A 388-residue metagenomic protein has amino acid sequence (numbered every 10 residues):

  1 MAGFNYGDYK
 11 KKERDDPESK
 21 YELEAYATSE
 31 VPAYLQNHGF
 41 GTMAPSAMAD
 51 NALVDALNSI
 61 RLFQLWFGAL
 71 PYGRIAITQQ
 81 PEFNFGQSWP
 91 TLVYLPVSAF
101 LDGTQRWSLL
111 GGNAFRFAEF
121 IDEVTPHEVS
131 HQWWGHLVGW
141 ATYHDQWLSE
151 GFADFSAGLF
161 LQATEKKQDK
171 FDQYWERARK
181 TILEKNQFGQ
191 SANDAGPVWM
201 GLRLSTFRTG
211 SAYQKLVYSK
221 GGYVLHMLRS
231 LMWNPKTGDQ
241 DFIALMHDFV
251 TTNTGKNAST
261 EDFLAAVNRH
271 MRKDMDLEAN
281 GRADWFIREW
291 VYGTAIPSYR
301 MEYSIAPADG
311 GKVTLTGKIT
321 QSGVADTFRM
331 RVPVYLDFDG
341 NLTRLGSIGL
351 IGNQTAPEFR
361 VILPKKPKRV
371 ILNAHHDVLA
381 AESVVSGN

Functional and structural regions predicted by a protein language model:
M1-P126, K167: Hydrophobic helix-coil surface modules that form long, contiguous segments used for peptide/substrate interaction
T42-D50, A141-Y143, R208-K215, F249-T254 (+1 more regions): Active-site rim elements
L57, R61-L62, G112-K180: Zinc-dependent metallopeptidase catalytic helix centered on the HExxH motif and its immediate flanking segment
W66-Q80, W140-D145, K167-Y174, T237-L245 (+2 more regions): Surface-exposed patches in mature extracellular/periplasmic domains of secreted proteins
E119, E150, D154-M227, N253-T254: Acidic/His/Gly-enriched intrinsically disordered linker/tail segments that often contain short helix/coil "MoRF-like"
Q214-V313, G317: Amphipathic alpha-helical substructures
T237-G238, A279-N280, T294-N373: Beta-strand-rich binding/interaction modules
A374-G387: Short acidic/polar inter-strand loop motif in beta-rich domains
